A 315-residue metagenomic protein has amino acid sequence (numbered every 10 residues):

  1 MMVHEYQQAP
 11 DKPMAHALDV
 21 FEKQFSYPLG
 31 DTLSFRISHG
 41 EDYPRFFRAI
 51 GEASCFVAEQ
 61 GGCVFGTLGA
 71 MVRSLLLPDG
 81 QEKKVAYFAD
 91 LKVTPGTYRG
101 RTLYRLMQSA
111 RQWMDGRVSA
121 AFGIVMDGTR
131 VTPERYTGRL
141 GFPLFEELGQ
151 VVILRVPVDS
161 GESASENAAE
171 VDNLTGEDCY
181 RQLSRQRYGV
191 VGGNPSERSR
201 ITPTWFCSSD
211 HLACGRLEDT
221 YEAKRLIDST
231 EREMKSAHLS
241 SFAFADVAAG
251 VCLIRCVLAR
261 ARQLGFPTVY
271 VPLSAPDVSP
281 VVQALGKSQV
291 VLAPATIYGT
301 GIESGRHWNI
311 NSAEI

Functional and structural regions predicted by a protein language model:
A9-A70, S74-L75, R117-A120, T129-S241: Amide-forming acyltransferase catalytic core, primarily the GNAT-like/NAT-type and related acyltransferase folds
P13-L18, F88, L106, L253: Residue-level preference for hydrophobic side chains embedded in well-ordered alpha helices
T67-D90: A broadly used, surface-exposed interaction patch
A89-T97, S119-G123: Short acidic, glycine/Ser/Thr-rich loop/turn "cap" segments at secondary-structure junctions
V93, Y98-W113, V247-A259: Conserved acetyl-CoA-binding loop-helix of GNAT-fold acetyltransferases
L106-D115, F122-V131: Hydrophobic, well-ordered secondary-structure scaffolds
I124-S165, A213-I315: Active-site/acyl-donor-binding loops of N-acyltransferases
